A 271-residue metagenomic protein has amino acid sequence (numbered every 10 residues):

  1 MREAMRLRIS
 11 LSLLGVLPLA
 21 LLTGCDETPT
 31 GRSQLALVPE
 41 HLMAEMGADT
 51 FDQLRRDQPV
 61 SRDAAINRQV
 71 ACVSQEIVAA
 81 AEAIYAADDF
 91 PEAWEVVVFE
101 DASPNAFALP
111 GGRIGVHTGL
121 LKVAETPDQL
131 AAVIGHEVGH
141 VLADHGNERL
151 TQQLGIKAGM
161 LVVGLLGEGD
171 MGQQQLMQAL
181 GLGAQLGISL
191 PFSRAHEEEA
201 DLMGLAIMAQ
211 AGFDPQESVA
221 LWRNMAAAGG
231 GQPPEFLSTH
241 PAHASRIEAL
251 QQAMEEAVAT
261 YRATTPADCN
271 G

Functional and structural regions predicted by a protein language model:
M1-T23: Sec-dependent bacterial lipoprotein signal peptides
L22-G271: A Zn2+-metalloprotease active-site environment signal
